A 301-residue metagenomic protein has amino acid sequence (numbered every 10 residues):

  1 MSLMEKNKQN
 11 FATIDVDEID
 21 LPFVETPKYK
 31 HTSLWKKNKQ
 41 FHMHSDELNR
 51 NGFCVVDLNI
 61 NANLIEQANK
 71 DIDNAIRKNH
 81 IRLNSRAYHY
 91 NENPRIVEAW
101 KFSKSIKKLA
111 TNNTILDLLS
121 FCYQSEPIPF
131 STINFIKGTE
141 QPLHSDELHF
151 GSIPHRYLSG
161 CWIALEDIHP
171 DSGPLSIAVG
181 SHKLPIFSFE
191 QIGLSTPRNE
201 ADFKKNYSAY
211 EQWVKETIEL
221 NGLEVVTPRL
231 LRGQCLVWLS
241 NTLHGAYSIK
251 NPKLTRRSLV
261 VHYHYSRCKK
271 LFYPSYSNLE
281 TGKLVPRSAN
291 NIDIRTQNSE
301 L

Functional and structural regions predicted by a protein language model:
S2-N51, D57-S145, H149-P154, G282-P286 (+1 more regions): Non-heme Fe(II)-dependent double-stranded beta-helix
S2-W35, N84-S85, F187, Q191-S195 (+2 more regions): Non-heme Fe(II)/2-oxoglutarate
S125, S152, L165-P174, G180-H182: Active-site region of the double-stranded beta-helix
N134, S145-E147, I163-D167, V179: Short, structured patches in soluble enzyme cores that scaffold and shape functional sites
D146-L158, L223, L230, L254-T255: A short beta-loop-beta micro-motif enriched in histidine and acidic residues
S152, Y157-S159, A178, F189-E190: A contiguous catalytic/ligand-binding core that recognizes phosphate-bearing ligands
I153-P170, R229-R232, V237, H262-R267: Short, conserved beta-strand element in jelly-roll/cupin
D171-L243: Double-stranded beta-helix
